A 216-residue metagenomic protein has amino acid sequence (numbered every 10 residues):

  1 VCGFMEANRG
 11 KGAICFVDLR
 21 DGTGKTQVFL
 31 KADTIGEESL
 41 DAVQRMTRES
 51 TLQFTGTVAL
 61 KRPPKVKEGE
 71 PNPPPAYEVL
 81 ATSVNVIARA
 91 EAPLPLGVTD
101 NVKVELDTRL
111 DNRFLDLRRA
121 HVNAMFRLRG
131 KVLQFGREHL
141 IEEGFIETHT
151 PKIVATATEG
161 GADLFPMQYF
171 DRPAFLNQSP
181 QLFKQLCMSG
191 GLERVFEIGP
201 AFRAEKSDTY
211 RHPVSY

Functional and structural regions predicted by a protein language model:
V1-Y216: Class II aminoacyl-tRNA synthetase catalytic cores and aaRS-like
